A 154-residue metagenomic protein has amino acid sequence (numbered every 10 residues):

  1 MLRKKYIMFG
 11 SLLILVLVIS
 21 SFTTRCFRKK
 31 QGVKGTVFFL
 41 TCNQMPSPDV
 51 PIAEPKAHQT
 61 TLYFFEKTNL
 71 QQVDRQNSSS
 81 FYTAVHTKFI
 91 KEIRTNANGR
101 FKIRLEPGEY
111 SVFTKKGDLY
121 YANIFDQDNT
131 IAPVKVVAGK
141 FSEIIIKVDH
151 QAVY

Functional and structural regions predicted by a protein language model:
M1-K29: Bacterial Sec-dependent N-terminal signal peptides
F22-Q76, L119-Y154: Primarily secretory-pathway and cell-envelope proteins
Q72-N98: Short, acidic Ser/Thr/Gly-rich low-complexity loop/linker segments typical of extracellular and cell-surface proteins
K102-L105: Short, flexible loop/turn segments at beta-strand junctions in immunoglobulin-like and fibronectin type III
G108-A122: A short, solvent-exposed beta-strand micro-motif common in secreted/extracellular proteins
